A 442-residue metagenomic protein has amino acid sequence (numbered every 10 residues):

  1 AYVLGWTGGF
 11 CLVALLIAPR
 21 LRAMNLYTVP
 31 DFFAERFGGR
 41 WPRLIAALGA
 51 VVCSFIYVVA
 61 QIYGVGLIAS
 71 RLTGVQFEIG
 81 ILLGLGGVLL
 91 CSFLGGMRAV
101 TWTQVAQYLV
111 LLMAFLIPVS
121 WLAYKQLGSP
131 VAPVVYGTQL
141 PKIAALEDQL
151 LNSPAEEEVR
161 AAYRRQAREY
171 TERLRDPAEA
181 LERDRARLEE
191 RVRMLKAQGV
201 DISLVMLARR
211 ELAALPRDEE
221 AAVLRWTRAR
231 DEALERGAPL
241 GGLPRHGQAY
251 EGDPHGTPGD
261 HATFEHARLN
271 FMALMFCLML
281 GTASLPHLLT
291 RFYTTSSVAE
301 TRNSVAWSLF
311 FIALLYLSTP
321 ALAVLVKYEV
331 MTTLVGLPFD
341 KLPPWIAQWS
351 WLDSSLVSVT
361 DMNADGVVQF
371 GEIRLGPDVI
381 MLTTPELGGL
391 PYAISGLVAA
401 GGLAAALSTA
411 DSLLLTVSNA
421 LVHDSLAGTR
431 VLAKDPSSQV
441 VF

Functional and structural regions predicted by a protein language model:
A1-L26, R175, E179-D184, L188-D201 (+7 more regions): Membrane-interface helix-loop-helix modules in multi-pass membrane proteins
Y2-F93, P130-P133, L140, A144-A155 (+4 more regions): Helix-loop-helix module between adjacent transmembrane segments
W6-F10, A50-V51, L85-L89, Q107-L111 (+4 more regions): Residue-level recognition of pore/gate-forming positions within transmembrane alpha-helices of multi-pass
L15-A23, D31-E35, A50, L89-F93 (+7 more regions): Helix-loop junctions at the membrane interface of multi-pass solute transporters
R36-L44, V51-F55, F311-L314, F370-G376 (+1 more regions): Loop-to-transmembrane helix boundary motifs in multi-pass membrane proteins
F37-L44, T73-L83, E265-L269, P377 (+1 more regions): Membrane-interfacial loop-to-helix junctions in multi-pass transporters
S54, V58-I62, S70, V75-I79 (+3 more regions): Hydrophobic alpha-helical segments and their helix-loop junctions in multi-pass secondary transporters
H246-F264, C277-L278, T282, T294-T295 (+2 more regions): Membrane-embedded alpha-helical bundles of multi-pass transporters/translocases, especially carrier/permease families
